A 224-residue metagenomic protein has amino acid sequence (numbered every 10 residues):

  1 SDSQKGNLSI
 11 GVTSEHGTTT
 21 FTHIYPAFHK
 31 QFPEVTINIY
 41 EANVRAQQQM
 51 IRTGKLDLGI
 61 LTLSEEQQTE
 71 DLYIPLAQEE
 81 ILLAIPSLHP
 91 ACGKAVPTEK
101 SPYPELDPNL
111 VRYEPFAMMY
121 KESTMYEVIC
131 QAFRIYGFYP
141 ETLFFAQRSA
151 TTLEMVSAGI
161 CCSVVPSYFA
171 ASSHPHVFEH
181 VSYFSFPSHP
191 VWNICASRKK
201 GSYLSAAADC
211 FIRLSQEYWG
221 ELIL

Functional and structural regions predicted by a protein language model:
K5-Q68, F145-A146: Central regulatory/effector-binding core of bacterial HTH transcription factors
N7-G11, G59, A117, S163 (+1 more regions): Short, well-ordered beta-strand segments
T19, I85, C92-G93, P97-P108 (+4 more regions): Secondary-structure junction motif
T20, H180-L224: A late-sequence structural motif
Q31, A42-Y113, S173: Acidic, Gly/Pro-rich loop/turn segments at junctions of secondary structure
N43-L56, T62, E122-V181: Hydrophobic hinge/microswitch elements
Q68-E79, L106, A150-K200: Beta-alpha-beta core module
